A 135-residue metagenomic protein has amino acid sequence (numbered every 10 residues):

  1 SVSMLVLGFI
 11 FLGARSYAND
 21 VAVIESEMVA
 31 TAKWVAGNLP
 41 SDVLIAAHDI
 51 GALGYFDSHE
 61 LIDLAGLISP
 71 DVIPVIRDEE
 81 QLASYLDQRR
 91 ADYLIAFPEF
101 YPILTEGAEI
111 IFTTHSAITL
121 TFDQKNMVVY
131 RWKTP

Functional and structural regions predicted by a protein language model:
S1-V2: Membrane-interfacial entry segments at the cytosolic side of transmembrane helices
L5-G54, E60-E99, S116, T121-P135: Membrane-embedded, lumen/periplasm-facing catalytic core of multi-pass transferases that use lipid-linked donors
F100-T105: Short, charged/polar "capping" segments at the starts of alpha-helices and the immediately preceding loops
G107-T119: Low-complexity, intrinsically disordered Gly/Pro/Thr-rich segments
